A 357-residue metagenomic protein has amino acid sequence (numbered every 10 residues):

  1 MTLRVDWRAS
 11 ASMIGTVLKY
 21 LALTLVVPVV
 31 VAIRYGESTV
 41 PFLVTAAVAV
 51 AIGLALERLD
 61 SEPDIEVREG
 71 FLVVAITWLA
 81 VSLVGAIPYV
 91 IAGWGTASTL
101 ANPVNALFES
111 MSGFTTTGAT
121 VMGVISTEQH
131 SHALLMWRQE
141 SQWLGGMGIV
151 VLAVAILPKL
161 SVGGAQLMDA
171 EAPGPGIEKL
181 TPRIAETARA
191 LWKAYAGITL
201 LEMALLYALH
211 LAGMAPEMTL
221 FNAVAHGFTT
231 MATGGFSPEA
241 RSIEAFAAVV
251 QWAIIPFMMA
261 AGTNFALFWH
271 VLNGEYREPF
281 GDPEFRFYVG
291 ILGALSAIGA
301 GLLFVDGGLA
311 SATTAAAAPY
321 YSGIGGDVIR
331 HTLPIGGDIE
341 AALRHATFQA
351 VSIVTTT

Functional and structural regions predicted by a protein language model:
M1-T357: Membrane-proximal intracellular helices of multi-pass ion channels
